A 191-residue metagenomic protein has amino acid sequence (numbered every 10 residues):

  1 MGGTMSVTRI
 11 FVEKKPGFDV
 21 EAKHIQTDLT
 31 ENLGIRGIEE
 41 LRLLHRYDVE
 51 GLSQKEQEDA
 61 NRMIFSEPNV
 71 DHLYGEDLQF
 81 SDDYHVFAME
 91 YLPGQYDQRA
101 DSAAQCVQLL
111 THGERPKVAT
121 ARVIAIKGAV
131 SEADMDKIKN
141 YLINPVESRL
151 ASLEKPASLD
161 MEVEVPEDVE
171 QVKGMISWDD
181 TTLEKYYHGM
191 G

Functional and structural regions predicted by a protein language model:
G2-G191: Core nucleic-acid recognition elements
